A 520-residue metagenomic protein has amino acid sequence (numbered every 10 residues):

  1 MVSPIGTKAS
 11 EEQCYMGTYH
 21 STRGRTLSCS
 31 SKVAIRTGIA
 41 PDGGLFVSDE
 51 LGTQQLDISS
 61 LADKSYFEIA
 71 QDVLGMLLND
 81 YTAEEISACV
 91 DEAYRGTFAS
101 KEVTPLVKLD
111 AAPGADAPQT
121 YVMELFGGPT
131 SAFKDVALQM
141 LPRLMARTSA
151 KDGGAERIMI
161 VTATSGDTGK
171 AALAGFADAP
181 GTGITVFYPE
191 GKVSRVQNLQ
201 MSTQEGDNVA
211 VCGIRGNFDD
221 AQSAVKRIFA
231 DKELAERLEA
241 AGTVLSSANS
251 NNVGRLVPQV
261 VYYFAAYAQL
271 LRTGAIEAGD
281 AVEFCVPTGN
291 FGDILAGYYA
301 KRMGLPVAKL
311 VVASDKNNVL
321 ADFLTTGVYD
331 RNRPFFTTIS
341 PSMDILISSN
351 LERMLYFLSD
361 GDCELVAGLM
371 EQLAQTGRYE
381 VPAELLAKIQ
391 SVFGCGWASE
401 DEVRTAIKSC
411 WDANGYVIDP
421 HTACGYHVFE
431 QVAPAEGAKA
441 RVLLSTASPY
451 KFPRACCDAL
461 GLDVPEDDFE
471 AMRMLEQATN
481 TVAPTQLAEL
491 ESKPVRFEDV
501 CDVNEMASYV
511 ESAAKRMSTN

Functional and structural regions predicted by a protein language model:
V2-N520: PLP-dependent amino-acid enzyme catalytic core
